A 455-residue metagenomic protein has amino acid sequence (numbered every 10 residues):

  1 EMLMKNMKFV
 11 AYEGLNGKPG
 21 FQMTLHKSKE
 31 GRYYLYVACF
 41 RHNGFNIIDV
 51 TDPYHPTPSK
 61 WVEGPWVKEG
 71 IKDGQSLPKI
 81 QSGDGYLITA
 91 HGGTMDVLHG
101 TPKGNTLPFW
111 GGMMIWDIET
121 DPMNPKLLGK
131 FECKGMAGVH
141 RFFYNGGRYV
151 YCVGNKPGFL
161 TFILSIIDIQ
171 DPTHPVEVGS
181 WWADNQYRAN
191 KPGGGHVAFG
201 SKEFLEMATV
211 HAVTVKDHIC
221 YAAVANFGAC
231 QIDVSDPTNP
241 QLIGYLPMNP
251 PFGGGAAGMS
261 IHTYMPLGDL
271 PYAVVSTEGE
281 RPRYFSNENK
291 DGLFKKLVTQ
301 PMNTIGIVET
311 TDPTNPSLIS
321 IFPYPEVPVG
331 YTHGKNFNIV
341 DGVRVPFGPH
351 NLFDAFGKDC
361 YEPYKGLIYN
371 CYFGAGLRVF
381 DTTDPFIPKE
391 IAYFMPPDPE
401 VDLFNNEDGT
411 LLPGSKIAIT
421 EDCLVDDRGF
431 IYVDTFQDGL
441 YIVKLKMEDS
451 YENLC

Functional and structural regions predicted by a protein language model:
E1-C455: Feature marking well-ordered beta-strand scaffolds used for ligand recognition
